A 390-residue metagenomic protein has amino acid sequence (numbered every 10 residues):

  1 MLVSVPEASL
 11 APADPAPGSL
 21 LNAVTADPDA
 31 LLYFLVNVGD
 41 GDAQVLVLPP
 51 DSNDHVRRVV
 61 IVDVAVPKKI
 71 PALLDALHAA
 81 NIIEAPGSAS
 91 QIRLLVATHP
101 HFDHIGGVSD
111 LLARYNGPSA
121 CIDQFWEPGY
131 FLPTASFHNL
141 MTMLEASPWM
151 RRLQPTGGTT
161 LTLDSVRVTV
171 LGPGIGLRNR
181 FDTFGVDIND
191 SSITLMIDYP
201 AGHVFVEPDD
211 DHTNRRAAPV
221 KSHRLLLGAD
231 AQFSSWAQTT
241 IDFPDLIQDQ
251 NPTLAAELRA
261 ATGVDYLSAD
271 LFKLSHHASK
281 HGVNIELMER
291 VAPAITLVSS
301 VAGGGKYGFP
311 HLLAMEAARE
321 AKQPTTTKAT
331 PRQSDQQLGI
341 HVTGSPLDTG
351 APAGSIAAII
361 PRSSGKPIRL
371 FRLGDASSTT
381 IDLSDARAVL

Functional and structural regions predicted by a protein language model:
M1-Y33, V38-G39, L48-S52, A76-I92 (+3 more regions): Flexible, acidic/histidine-containing loops and adjacent segments that form or flank the divalent-metal
V38, V64-A65, P173-G174, A229 (+3 more regions): Fold-independent oxyanion-binding glycine-rich loops and adjacent beta-strand/coil segments at enzyme active sites
D42: Glycine-rich phosphate-binding loop
V45, V59-I61, T194, R224-L226 (+1 more regions): Short hydrophobic-acidic sequence motifs that mark active-site Asp/Glu residues
P49-V60, A65-E127, R259-S279, A292-T296: Active-site metal-binding motif and surrounding structural segment of the metallo-beta-lactamase
V64-L74, R180-T183, D242-D249, H276-K280 (+1 more regions): Acidic/histidine-rich helix-loop elements that form or flank divalent-metal/phosphate-binding sites at the catalytic
K68, P100-G106, F131-A135, T159 (+4 more regions): Active-site environment of divalent metal-dependent phosphoester hydrolases
L258-I368: Internal alpha/beta domain cores that form substrate/cofactor-binding pockets in large enzymes and binding proteins
